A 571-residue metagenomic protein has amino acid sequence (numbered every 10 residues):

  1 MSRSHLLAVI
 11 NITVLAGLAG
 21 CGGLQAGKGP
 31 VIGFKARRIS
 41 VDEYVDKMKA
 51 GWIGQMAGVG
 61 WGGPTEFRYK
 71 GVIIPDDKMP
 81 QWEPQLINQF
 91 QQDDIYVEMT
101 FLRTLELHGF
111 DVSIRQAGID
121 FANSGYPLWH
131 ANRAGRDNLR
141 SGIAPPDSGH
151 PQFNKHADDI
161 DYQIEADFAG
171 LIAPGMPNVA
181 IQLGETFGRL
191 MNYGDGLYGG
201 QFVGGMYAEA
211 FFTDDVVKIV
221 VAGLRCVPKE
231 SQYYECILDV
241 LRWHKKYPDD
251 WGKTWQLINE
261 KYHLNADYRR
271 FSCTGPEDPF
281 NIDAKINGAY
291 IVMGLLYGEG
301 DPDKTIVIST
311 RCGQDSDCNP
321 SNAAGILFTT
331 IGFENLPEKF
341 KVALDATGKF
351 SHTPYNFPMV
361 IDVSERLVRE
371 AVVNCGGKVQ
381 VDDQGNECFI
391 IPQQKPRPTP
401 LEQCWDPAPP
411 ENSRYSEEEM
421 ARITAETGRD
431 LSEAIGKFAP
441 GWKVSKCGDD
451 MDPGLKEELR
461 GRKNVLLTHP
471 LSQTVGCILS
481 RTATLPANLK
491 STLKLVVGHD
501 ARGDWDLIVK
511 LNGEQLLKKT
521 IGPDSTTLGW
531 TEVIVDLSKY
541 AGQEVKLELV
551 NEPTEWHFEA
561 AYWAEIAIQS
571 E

Functional and structural regions predicted by a protein language model:
I39, Y44, G149-A157, F168-M176 (+2 more regions): Accessory "access/gating" subregions that flank catalytic or transport cores
G63, R68, V72-M79, D195 (+2 more regions): Catalytic phosphate/nucleotide-handling subdomain of diverse soluble enzymes
G63-M99, I114-W129: Active-site-surrounding "flap" and adjacent substrate/cofactor-binding loops of secreted or lumenal enzymes, prototyped
D430, A434-V465: Extracellular glycan-recognition surfaces and repeat-rich motifs
N464-L489, W530-V533: Short beta-strands within extracellular/lumenal beta-sheet-rich domains
T474, P486-L489, V496-D506, E555-H557: Extended, low-complexity, turn-rich repeat/linker tracts enriched in Gly/Pro/Ser/Thr and Asp/Glu that occur
S491-H499, V545-E552, I566: Extracellular beta-strand-rich recognition modules
D504, L511-A541, V550-E559: Extracellular carbohydrate recognition and processing domains and analogous Trp-centered ligand-binding platforms
